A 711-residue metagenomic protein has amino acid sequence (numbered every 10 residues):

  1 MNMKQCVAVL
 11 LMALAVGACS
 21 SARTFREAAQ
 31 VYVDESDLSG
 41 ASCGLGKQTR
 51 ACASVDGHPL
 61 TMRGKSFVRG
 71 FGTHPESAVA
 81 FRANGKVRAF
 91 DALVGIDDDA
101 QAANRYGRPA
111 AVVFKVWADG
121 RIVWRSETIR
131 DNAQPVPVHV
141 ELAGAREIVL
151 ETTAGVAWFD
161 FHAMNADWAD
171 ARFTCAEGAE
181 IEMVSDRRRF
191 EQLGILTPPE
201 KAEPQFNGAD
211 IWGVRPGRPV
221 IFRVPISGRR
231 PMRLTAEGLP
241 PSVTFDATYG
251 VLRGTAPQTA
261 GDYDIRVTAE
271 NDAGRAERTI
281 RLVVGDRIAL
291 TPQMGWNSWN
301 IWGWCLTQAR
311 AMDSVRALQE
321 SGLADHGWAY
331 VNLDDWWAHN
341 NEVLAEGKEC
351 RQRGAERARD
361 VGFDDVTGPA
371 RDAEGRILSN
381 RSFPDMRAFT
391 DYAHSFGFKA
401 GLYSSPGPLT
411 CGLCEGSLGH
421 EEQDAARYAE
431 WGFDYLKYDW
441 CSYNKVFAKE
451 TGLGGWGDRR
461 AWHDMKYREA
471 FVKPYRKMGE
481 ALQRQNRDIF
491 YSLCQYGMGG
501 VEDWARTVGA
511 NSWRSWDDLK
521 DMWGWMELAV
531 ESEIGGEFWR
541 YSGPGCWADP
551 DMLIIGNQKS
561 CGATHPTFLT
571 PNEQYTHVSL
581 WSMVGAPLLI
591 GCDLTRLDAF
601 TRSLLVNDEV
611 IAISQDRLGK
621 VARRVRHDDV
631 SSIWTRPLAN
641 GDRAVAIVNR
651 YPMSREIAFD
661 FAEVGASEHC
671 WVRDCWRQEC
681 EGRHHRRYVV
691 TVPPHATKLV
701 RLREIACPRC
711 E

Functional and structural regions predicted by a protein language model:
A22-L196: Gly-Asp-aromatic-enriched flexible segments
P204-R229: Solvent-exposed, low-complexity, repeat-rich "mucin-like" stalks and linkers
V224, A260-A273: A short beta-strand micro-motif common to beta-rich folds, especially ectodomain repeats
S242-Q258: Strand-loop-strand motifs at the edges of beta-sheets in extracellular beta-sandwich domains
N300, S314, L318-W462: Aromatic-lined carbohydrate-binding/catalytic grooves of carbohydrate-active enzymes
Q423, Q483-D593: Glycan-recognition surfaces
Y575, W581-G591, H627-A666: Carbohydrate-binding surface patches
R683-E711: C-terminal beta-strand-rich structural cap/linker in extracellular carbohydrate-active enzymes
